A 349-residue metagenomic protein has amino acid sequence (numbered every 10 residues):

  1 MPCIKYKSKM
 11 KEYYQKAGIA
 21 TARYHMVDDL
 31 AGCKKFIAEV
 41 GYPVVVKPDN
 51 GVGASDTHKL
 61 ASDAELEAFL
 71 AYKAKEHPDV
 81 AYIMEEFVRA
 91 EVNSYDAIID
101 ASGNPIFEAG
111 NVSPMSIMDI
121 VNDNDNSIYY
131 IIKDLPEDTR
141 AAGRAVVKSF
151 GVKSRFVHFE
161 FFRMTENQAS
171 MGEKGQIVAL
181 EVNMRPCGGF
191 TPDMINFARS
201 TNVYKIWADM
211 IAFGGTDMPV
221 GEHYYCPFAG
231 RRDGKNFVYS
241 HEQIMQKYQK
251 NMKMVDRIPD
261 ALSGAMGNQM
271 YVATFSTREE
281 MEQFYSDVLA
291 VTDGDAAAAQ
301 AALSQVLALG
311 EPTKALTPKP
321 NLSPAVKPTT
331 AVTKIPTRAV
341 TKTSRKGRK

Functional and structural regions predicted by a protein language model:
M1-D28, G32-K35, T277-M281, S286: Conserved N-proximal alpha/beta basic substrate-recognition cap immediately N-terminal to, or forming the N-lobe
G18-A20, N50-A54, G264-G267: Short glycine-enriched loop/turn motifs at secondary-structure junctions
A20-A22, P43-V46, H58-S94, S116-I128 (+5 more regions): Conserved ATP-binding module of the ATP-grasp superfamily
V27, T57-S62, I98-D100, M164: Short beta-strand-to-turn element immediately C-terminal to the catalytic PLP-Schiff-base lysine in fold type I
D29, L60-E65, S240, T277-E280: Alpha-helix N-cap recognition
G53-A54, A90-V92, H223, A265: Short acidic/glycine-enriched loop/turn segments that link adjacent beta-strands
E86-V152, F156, R163, N167 (+4 more regions): ATP-dependent carboxylate/phosphate-activation module, predominantly the ATP-grasp catalytic core and closely related
I206-K349: Peripheral (often C-terminal) accessory segments that flank ATP-dependent C-N-forming ligase machineries
